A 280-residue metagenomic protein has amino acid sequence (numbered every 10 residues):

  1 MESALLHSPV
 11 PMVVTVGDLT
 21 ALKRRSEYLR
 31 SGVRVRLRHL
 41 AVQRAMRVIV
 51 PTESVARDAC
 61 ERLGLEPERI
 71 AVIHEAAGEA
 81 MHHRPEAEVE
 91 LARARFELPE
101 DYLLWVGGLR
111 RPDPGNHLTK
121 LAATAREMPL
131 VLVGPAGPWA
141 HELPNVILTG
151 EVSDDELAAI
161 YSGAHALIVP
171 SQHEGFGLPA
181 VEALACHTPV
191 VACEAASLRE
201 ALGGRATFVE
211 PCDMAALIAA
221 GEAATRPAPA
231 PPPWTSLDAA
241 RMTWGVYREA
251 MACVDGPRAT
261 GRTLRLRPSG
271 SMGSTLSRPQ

Functional and structural regions predicted by a protein language model:
M1-Q280: Carbohydrate transferase catalytic cores enriched for Leloir-type hexosyltransferases
